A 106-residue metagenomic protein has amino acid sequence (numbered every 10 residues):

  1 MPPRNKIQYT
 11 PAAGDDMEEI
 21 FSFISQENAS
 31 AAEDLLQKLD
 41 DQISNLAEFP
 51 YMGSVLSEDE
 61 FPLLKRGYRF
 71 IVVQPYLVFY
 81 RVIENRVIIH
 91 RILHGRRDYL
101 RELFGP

Functional and structural regions predicted by a protein language model:
M1-G67: Basic, Lys/Arg-enriched alpha-helical interface segments
R69-I71: Short acidic-hydrophobic surface loop/beta-edge motif
V73-L77, R81-P106: Enriched for short, Lys/Arg-rich terminal
